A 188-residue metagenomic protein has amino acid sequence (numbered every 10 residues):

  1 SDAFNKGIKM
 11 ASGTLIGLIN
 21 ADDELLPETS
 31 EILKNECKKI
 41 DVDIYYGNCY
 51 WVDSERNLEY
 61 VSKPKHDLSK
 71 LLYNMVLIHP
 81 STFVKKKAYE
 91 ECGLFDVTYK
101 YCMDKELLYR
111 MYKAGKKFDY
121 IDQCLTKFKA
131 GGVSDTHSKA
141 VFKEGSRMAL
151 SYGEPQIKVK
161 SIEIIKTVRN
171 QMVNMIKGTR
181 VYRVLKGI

Functional and structural regions predicted by a protein language model:
S1-H137: Nucleotide-sugar donor-binding/catalytic module of glycosyltransferases that assemble extracellular/cell-envelope
I19, C102, A140-V141, V159 (+1 more regions): Residue-level recognition of hydrophobic positions within alpha-helical transmembrane segments
E31, C37, I44, K139 (+2 more regions): Extended, non-catalytic scaffold segments that flank or surround catalytic motifs
N74, K129-A130, A149-Y152, K186-I188: Short, basic, helix/turn surface patches
C124, D135-V159: Catalytic core of nucleotide-sugar-dependent glycosyltransferases
Y152-I188: Membrane-proximal basic amphipathic "stem/tether" segments
